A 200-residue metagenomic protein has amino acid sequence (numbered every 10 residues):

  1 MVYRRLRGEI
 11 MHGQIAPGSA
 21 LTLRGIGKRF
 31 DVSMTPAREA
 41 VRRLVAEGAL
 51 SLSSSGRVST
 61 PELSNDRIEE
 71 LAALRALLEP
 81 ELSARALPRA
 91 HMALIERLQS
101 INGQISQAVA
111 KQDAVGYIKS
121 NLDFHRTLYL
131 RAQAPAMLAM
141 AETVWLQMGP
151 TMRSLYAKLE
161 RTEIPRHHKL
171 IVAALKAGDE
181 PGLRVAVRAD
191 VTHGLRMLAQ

Functional and structural regions predicted by a protein language model:
M1-P88, L195-Q200: Short linear motifs at protein or domain termini
Y3, R7, M11-H12, R42 (+4 more regions): Solvent-exposed, non-membrane alpha-helical residues enriched in polar/charged side chains
N65, E79-P80, N102-G103, N121-H125 (+1 more regions): Residue-level signal for cytosolic alpha-helical hairpin/rod architecture
L71, L98, Y117, N121 (+4 more regions): Hydrophobic packing residues in well-ordered alpha-helices of helical domains and bundles
L74-A90, L122-L159: Hydrophobic, amphipathic alpha-helical faces that serve as interaction scaffolds
E79-Q107: Amphipathic alpha-helical dimerization/coiled-coil segments that flank or bridge DNA-binding/regulatory modules
Q99-S106, L146, R153-Q200: C-terminal all-alpha effector/ligand-binding and dimerization domain of prokaryotic HTH-type transcriptional repressors
Q112, A134-P135, G178-D179: Short loop-to-helix capping motifs
